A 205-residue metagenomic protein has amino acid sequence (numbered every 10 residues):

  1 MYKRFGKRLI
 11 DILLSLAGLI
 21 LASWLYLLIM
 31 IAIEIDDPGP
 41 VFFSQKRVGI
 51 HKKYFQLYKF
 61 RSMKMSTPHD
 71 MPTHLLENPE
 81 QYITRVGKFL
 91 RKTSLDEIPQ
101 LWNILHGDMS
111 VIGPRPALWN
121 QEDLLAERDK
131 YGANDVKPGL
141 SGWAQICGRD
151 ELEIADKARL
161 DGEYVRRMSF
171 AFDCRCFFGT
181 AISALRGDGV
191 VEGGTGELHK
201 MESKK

Functional and structural regions predicted by a protein language model:
M1-S66, F170, R175-K205: A hydrophobic, helix-centered structural microdomain
K3, K7, L76, E80-I83 (+2 more regions): Short, structured helix-loop boundary elements
P40, W102-K205: Hydrophobic structural segments characteristic of membrane proteins
F43-Y82, L140-L160: Short, glycine-rich, amphipathic interfacial segments at transmembrane boundaries or analogous
